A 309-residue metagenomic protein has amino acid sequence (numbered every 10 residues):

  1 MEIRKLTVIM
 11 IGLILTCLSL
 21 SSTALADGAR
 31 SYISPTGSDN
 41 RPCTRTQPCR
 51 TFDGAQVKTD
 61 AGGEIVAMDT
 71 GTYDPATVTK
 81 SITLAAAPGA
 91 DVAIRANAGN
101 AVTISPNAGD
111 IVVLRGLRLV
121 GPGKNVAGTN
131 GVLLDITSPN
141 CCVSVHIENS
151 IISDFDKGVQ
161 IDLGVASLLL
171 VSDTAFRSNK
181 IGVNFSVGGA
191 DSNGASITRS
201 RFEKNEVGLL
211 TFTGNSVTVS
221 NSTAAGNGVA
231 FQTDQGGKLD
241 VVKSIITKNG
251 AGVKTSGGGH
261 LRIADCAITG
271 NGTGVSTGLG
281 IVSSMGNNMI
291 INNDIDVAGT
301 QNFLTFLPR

Functional and structural regions predicted by a protein language model:
M1-I11, C17: Bacterial N-terminal signal peptides that target proteins for export
T16-T23: C-terminal segment of classical bacterial N-terminal signal peptides
A24-G28: Boundary at the C-terminal end of the N-terminal hydrophobic targeting segment
P35-M68, T72-D74, L307: Acidic Gly/Asp/Thr-rich repetitive segments characteristic of extracellular carbohydrate-active and adhesion proteins
D39-C43, V92-I94, K124, D294: Short, solvent-exposed loop/turn elements at domain surfaces
D60-A61, T72-A85, V92-C142, I161-G164: Extracellular beta-strand-rich solenoid/capping regions of secreted or surface-exposed proteins that bind or remodel
A87-P88, D110-G121, C141-D154, A166-I181 (+6 more regions): Right-handed parallel beta-helix
R95-S105, N125-S138, D154-L163, R177-S192 (+5 more regions): Extracellular beta-strand/beta-solenoid scaffold signature
